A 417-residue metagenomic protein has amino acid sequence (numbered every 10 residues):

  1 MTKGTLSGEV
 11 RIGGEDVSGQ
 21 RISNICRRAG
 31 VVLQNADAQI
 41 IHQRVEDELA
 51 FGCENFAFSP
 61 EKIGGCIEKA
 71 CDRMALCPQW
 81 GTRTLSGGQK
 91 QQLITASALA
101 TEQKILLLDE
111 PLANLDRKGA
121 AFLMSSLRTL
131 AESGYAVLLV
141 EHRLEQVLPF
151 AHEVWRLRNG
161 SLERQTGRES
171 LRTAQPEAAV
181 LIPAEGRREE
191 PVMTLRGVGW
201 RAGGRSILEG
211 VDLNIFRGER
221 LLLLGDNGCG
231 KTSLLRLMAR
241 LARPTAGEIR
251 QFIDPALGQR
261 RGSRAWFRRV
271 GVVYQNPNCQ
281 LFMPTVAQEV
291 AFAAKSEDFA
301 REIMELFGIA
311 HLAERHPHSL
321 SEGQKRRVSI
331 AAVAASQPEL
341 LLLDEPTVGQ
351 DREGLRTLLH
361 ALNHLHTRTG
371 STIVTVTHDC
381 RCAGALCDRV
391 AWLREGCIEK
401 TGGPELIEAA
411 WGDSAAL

Functional and structural regions predicted by a protein language model:
E9-N24, E248-A265: ABC ATPase NBD Q-loop/coupling interface
E61-P78, D298-L312: Conserved ABC ATPase "signature" region
G81-L85, Q89, H316-L320, Q324: Conserved ABC ATPase signature
T95, I330-A331: Hydrophobic anchor residue at the start of the ABC signature
L99, V333-A334: ABC ATPase C-loop
L106-E110, L341-D344: Catalytic Walker B motif of ABC-type/P-loop ATPase nucleotide-binding domains
E141-H142, T377-H378: H-loop/switch region of ABC-family ATPase nucleotide-binding domains
A239: Helix-to-loop junction immediately C-terminal to a conserved catalytic motif
